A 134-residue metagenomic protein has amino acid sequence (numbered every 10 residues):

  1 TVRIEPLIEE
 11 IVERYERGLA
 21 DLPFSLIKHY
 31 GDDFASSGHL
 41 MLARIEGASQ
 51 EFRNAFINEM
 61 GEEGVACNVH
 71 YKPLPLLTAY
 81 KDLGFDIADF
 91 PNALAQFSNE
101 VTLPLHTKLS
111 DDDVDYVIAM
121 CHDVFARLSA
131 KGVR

Functional and structural regions predicted by a protein language model:
T1-R134: PLP-dependent aminotransferase class I/II
